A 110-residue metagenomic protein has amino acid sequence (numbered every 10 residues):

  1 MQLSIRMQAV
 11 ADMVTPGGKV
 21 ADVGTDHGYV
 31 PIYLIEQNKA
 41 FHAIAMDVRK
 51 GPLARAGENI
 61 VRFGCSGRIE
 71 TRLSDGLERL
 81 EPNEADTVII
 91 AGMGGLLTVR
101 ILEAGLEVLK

Functional and structural regions predicted by a protein language model:
Q2-G18: Conserved alpha-helix/loop element of class I SAM-dependent methyltransferases that forms part of the SAM/SAH-binding
G17-D26: Conserved class I S-adenosyl-L-methionine
G28, I32: Glycine-rich SAM-binding Motif I of class I
H42-D47: Conserved SAM-binding motif I beta-strand of class I
R49-G51: Conserved SAM/SAH-binding beta-strand->alpha-helix loop
A54-N83: S-adenosyl-L-methionine
A85-G92: Short SAM/SAH-binding signature in class I
L96-G105: A short, conserved alpha-helix within the catalytic core of class I
